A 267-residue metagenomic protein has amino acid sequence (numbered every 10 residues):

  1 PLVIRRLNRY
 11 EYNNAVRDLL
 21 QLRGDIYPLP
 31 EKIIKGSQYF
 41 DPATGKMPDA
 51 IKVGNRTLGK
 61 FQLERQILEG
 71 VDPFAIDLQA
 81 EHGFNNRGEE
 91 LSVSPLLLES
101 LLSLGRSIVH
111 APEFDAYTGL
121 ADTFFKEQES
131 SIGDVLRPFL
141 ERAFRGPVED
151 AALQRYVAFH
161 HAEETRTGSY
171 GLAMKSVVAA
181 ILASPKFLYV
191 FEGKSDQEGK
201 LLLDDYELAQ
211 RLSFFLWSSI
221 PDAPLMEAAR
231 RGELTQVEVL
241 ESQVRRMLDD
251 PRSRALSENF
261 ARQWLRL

Functional and structural regions predicted by a protein language model:
P1-L267: Low-complexity, glycine/serine/threonine/alanine-rich intrinsically disordered linker and propeptide segments
